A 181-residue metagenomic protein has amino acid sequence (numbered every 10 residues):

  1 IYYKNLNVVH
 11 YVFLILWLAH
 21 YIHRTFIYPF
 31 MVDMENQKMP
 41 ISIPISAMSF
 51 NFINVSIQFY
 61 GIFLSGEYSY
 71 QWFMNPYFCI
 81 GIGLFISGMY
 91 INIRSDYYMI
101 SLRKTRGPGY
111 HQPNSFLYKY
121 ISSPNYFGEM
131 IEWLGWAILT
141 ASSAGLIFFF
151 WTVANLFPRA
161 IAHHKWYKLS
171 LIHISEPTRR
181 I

Functional and structural regions predicted by a protein language model:
I1, S46-F59, N92, N125-W133: Core segments of transmembrane alpha-helices that mediate helix-helix packing or line hydrophobic substrate/ligand
I1-F50, F78-I80, L84, F149: Membrane-helix and juxtamembrane interface regions of eukaryotic multi-pass membrane proteins
I1-I15, V55-C79, A137-I147: Helix-coil boundary and interhelical linker segments in multi-pass alpha-helical membrane proteins
Y21-F30, F52-G61, L84-L102, T152-Y167: Transmembrane alpha-helical segments that form the membrane-embedded catalytic/substrate-channel core of multi-pass
Q37, Q71-M74, F78, R103-Q112: Flexible extramembrane linkers and terminal tails adjacent to transmembrane helices in organellar membrane proteins
T105-M130: Solvent-exposed interhelical
K119-Y126, A141-A154: Membrane-interface transmembrane-helix boundary segments in multi-pass integral membrane proteins
I172-I181: Single conserved hydrophobic/aromatic residue that forms the stacking wall/gate of nucleotide- or nucleobase-binding
